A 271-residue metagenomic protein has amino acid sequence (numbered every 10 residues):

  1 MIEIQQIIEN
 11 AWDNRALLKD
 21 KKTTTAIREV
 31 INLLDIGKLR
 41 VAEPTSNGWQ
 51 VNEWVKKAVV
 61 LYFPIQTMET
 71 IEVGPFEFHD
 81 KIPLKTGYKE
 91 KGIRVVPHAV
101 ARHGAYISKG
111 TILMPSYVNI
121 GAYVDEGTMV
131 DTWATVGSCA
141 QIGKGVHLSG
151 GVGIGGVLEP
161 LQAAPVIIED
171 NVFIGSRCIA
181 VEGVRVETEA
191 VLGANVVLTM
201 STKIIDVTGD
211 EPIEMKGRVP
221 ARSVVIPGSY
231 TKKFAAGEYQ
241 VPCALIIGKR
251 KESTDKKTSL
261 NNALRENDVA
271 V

Functional and structural regions predicted by a protein language model:
M1-I93, R222, P227-V271: Terminal amphipathic alpha-helical/low-complexity segments used for targeting or macromolecular assembly
I93-K233: Structural signal for interior beta-strand "rungs" in well-ordered beta-sheet cores of soluble enzyme domains
